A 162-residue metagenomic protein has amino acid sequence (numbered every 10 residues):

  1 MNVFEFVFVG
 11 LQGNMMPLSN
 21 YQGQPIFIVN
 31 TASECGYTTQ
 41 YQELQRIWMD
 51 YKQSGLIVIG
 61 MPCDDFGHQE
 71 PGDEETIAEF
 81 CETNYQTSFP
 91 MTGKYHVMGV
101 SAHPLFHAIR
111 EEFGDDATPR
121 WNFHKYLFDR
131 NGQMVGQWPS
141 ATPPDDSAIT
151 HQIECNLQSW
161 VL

Functional and structural regions predicted by a protein language model:
M1-S19, T39: N-terminal "domain-start" segment that seeds a small globular fold
Q24-P25, E34, T39-M61, E82-Y85: Conserved helix-turn-beta segment immediately C-terminal to the redox Cys motif in thioredoxin-like folds
A32-L44, C63-F66, E70-P71, G132 (+1 more regions): Short, thiol/selenol-centered motifs that function as redox-active sites or metal-ligating centers
E43-R46, T76, P104, A108 (+2 more regions): Alpha-helical elements of Rossmann-like donor-binding domains used by nucleotide-donor carbohydrate transfer enzymes
G55-G72, S88-G99: Thiol-based oxidoreductase modules, predominantly thioredoxin-like and allied folds used for disulfide exchange
E75-N122: Short, internal strand/loop/helix patches that form the active-site neighborhood or redox-interaction surface
H107, E111-L162: Thiol-/selenol-based redox modules, centered on thioredoxin-like and closely related oxidoreductase domains
